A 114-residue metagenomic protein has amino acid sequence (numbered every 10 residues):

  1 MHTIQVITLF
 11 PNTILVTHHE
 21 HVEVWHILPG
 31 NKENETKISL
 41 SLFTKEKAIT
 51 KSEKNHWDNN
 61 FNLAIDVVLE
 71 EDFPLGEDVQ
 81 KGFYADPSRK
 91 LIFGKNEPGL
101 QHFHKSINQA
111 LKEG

Functional and structural regions predicted by a protein language model:
M1-G114: C-terminal catalytic domain of Rieske-type non-heme iron oxygenases
